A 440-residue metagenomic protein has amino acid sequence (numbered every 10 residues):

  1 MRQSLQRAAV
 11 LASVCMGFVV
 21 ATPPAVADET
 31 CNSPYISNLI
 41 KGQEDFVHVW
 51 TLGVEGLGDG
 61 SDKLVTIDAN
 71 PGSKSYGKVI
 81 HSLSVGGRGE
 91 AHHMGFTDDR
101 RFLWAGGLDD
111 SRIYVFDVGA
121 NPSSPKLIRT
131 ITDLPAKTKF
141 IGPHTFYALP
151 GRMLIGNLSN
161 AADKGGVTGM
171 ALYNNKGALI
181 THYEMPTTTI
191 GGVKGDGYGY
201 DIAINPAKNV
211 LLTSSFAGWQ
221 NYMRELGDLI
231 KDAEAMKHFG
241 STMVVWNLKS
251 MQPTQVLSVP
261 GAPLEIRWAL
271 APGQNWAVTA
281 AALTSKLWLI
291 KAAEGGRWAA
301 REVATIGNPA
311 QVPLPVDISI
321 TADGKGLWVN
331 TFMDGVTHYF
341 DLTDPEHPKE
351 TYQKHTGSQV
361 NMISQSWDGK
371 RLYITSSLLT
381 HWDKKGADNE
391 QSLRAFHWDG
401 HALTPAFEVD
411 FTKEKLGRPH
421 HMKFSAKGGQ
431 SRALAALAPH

Functional and structural regions predicted by a protein language model:
D28-A69, S75-L108: Beta-strand-rich domains and repeat architectures in extracellular enzymes and scaffolds, especially beta-propellers
T30-N38, D59, G86-D98, P135-G151 (+5 more regions): Beta-rich, blade/repeat-based domains predominating in secreted/periplasmic proteins but also intracellular
I36, G42-D59, G156-V167, S214-H238 (+1 more regions): Short, conserved, GDST-rich strand-edge loop motifs in beta-rich repeat architectures
I67-S75, V115-P125, L172-I180, L248-M251 (+3 more regions): Short loop/turn segments immediately following beta-strands, especially the blade-tip and inter-blade linker loops
S75-A148: Blade-loop segments of beta-propeller domains
V79-V85, K126-A136, L179-G192, Q252-L257 (+3 more regions): A short beta-strand motif characteristic of beta-propeller blades
T97, G192-D344: Beta-propeller domains
V118-P206: Asp-box/WD-like beta-propeller blade repeats and closely related beta-sheet repeat scaffolds
